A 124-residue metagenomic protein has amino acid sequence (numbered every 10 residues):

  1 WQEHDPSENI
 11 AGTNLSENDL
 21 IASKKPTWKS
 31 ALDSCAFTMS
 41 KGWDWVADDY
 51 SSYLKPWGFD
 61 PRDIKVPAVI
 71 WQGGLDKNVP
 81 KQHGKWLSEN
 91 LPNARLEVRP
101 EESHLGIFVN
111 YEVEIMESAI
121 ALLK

Functional and structural regions predicted by a protein language model:
W1-F59: Alpha/beta-hydrolase
K55-K65, K81: The feature captures the conserved acid-bearing segment of alpha/beta-hydrolase catalytic domains
I64, V69-Q72, D76: Short beta-strand/loop motif that positions the catalytic acidic residue of the alpha/beta-hydrolase fold
Q72, H83, H104: Histidine-centered active-site/metal-ligand motif
K77-H83: Conserved alpha/beta-hydrolase "acid-adjacent" motif
N90: Conserved catalytic core of Hanks-type protein kinase domains
N93-K124: Catalytic active-site module of serine/aspartate enzymes centered on a nucleophile-bearing elbow/loop
